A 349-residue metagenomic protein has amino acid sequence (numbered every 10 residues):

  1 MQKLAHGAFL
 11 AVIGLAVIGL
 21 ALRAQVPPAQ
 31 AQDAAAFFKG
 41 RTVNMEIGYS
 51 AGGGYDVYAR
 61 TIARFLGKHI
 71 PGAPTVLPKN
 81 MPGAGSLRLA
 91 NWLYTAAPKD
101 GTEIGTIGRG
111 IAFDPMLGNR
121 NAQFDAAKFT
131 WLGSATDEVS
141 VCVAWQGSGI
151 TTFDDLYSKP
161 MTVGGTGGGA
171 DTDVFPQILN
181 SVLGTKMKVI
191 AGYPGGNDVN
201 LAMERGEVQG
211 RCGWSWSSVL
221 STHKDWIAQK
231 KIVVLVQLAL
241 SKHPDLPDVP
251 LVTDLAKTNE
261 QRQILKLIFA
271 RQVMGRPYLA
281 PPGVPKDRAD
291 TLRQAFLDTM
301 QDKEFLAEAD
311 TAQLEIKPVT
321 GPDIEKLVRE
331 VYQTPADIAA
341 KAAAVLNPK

Functional and structural regions predicted by a protein language model:
L15-P28: C-terminal segment of classical bacterial N-terminal signal peptides
Q25, Q30-Q32, K79, T185: Boundary of Sec targeting at the N-terminus
K39-V43, A228-Q229, L255-K257, V273 (+1 more regions): An extracytoplasmic/periplasmic, membrane-proximal ligand-sensing/linker region
V43, K68-A73, W92-E103, I111-D198 (+3 more regions): Hinge/capping helix and adjacent helix->loop/strand transition within the periplasmic-binding protein
N44-A59, P82-G85, G164-D171: Extracytoplasmic "Venus flytrap"
I62, A84-L87, G101-D114, S134-T136 (+1 more regions): Ligand-binding clamshell of periplasmic/extracellular solute-binding protein-like
T106-I107, T166, G192-P194, C212-W214 (+2 more regions): Short beta-strand and adjacent tight-turn residues that come in two discontinuous sequence segments and form the edges
R109-N121, D173-V182, G210-L255: A ligand-binding cleft/hinge motif common to bilobed small-molecule-binding domains
